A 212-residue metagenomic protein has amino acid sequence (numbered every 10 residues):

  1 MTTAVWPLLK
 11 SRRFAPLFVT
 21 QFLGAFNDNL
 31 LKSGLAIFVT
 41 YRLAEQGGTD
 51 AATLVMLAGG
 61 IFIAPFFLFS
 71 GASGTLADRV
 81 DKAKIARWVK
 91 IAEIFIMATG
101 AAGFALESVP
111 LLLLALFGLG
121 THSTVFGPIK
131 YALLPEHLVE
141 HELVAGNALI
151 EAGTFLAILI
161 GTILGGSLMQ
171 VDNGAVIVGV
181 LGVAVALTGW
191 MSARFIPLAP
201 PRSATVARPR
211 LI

Functional and structural regions predicted by a protein language model:
M1-I212: Alpha-helical transmembrane-bundle signature of multi-pass membrane transport and export proteins
